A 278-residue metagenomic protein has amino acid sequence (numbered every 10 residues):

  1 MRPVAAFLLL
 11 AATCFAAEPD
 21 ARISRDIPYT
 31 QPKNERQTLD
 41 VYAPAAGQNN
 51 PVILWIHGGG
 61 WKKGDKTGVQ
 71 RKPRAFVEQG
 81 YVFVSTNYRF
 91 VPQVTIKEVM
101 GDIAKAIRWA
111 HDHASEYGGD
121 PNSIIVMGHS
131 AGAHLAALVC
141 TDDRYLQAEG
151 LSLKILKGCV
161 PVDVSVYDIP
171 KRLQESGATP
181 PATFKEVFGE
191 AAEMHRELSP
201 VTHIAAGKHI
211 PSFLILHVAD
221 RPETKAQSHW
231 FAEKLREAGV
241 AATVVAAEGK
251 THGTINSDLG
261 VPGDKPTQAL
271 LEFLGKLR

Functional and structural regions predicted by a protein language model:
P3-T13: Sec-dependent N-terminal signal peptides
F15-R278: Alpha/beta-hydrolase superfamily serine-hydrolase fold, recognizing
